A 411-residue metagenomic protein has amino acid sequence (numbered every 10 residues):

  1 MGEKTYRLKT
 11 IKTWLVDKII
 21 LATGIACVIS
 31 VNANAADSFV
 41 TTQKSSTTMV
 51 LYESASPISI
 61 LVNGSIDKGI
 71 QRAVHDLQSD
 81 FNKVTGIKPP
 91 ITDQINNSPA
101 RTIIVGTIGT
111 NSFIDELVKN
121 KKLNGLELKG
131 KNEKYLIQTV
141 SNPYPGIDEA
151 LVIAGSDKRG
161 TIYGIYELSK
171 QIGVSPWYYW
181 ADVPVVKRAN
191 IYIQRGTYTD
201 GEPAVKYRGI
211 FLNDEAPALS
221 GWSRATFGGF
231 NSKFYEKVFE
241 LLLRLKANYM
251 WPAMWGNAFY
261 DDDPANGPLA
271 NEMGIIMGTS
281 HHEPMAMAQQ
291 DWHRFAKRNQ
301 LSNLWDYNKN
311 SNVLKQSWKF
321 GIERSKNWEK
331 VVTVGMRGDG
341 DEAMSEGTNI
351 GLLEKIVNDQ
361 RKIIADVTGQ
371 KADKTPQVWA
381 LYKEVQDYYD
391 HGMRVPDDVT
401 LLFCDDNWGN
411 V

Functional and structural regions predicted by a protein language model:
E3-I20: Bacterial N-terminal signal peptides that target proteins for export
D17-S30: Bacterial N-terminal signal peptides
N34-G201: Contiguous, structured surface segment used for ligand recognition
L51-D67, A218-R224, G338-M344: Acidic/histidine-rich, surface-exposed loop or edge segments in extracytoplasmic proteins
G64-H75, G155-R159, G229-K233, N257-Y260 (+3 more regions): Soluble non-cytosolic domains of exported or imported proteins
G69-R72, D76, D80, G160-E167 (+6 more regions): Extracytoplasmic/secreted proteins, especially bacterial periplasmic and envelope-associated proteins
L123-N308, V378-W379, V395-P396, T400-G409: Feature activates predominantly on carbohydrate-active enzymes
V186, I191-Y192, D261-E272, W305-V411: Gly/Pro-rich turn-and-neighbor structural signature
